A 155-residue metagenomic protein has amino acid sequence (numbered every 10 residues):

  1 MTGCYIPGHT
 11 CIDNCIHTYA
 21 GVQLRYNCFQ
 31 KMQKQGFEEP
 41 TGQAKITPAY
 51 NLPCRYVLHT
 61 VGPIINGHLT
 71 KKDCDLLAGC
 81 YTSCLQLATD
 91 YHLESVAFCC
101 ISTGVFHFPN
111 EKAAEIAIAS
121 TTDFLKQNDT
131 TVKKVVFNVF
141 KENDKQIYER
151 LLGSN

Functional and structural regions predicted by a protein language model:
M1-N155: Macrodomain-like recognition of ADP-ribose-binding/processing modules
